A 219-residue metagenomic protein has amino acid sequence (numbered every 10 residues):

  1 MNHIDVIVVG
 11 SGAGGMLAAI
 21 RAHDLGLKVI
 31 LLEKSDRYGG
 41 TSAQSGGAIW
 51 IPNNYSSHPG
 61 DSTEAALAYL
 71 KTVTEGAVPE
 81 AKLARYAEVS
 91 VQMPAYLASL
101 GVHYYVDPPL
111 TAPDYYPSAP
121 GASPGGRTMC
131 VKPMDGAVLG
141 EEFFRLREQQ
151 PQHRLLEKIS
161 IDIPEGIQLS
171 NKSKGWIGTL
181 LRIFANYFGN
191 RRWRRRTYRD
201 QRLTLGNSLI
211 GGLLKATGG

Functional and structural regions predicted by a protein language model:
M1-H3: A short, basic/flexible loop-to-alpha-helix module at the beginning of a structural domain
D5-L31: N-terminal Rossmann-like FAD-binding beta1-loop-alpha1 element of flavoenzymes
K34-G219: Conserved N-terminal/central alpha/beta ligand/cofactor-binding core
